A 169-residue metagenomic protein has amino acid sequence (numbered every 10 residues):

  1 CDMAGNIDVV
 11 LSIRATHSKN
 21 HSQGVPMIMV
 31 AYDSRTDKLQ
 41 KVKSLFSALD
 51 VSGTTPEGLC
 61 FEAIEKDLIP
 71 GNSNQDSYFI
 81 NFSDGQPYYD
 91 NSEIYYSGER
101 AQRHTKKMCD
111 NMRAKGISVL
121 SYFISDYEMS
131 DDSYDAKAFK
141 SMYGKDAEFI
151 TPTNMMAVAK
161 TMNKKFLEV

Functional and structural regions predicted by a protein language model:
C1-V169: Acidic, glycine-rich A-domain
